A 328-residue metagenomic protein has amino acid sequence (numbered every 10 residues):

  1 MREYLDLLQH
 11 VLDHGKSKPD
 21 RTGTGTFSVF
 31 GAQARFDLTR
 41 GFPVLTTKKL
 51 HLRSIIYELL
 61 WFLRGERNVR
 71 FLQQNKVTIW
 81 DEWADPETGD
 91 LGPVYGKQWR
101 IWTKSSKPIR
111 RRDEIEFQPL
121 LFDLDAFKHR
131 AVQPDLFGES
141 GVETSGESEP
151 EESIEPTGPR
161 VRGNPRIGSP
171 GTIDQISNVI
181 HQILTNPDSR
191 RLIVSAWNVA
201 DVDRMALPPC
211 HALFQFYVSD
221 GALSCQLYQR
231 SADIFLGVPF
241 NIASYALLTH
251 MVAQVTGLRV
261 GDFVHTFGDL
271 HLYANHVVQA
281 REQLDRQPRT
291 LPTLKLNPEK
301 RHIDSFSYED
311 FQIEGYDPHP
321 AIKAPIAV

Functional and structural regions predicted by a protein language model:
M1-V328: Terminal, non-catalytic protein-protein interaction segments that mediate quaternary/complex assembly
